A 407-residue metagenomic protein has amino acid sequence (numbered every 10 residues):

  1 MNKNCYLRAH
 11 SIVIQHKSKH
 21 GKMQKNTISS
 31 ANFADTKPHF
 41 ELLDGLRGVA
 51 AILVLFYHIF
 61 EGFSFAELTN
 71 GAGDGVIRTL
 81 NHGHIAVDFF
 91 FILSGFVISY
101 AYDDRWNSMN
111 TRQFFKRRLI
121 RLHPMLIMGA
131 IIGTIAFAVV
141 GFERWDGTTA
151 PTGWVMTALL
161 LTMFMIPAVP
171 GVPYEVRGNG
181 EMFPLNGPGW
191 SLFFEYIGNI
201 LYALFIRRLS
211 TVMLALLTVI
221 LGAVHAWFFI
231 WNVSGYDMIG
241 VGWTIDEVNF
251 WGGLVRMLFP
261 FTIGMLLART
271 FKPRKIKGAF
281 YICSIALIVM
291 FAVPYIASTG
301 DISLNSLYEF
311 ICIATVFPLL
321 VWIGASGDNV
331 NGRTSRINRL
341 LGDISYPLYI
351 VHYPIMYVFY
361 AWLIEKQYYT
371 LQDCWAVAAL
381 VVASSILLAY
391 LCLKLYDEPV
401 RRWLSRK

Functional and structural regions predicted by a protein language model:
K3, R8-H10, I14-D35, D328-N338 (+2 more regions): C-terminal "closing" transmembrane helix and its immediate cytosolic amphipathic cap in multi-pass membrane proteins
D35-E41, A72-R78, R118, T244-F250 (+3 more regions): Juxtamembrane loop-transmembrane helix junctions in multi-pass integral membrane proteins, especially the extracellular
E41-D103, I120-I127, L319, Y349 (+1 more regions): Functionally critical transmembrane alpha-helices in membrane proteins and complexes, commonly lining
D44, W154-V316, Y360-S384: Aromatic-enriched alpha-helical transmembrane segments of multi-pass intramembrane proteins
F60, S99-D103, G133-F137, I206 (+7 more regions): Membrane-water interface at transmembrane helix exits
F63-A66, N70, D104-M109, A138-D146 (+9 more regions): Transmembrane helix-loop junctions in multipass membrane proteins, especially transporters and channels
H84-V87, Y102-F142, T148-F164, G198-N199 (+8 more regions): Transmembrane alpha-helical segments and their boundary/interface "anchor" motifs in multi-pass integral membrane
D88-F96, G129, F259-M265, T315-L320 (+2 more regions): Hydrophobic cores of alpha-helical transmembrane segments in multi-pass inner/ER membrane proteins, independent
